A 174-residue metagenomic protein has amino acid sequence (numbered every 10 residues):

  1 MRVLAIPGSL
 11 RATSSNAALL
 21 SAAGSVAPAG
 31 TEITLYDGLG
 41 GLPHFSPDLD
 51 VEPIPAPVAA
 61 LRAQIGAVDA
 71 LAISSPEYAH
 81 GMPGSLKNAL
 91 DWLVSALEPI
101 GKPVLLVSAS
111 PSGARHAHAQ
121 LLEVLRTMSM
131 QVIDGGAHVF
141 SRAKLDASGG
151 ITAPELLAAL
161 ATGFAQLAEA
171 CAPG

Functional and structural regions predicted by a protein language model:
M1-T31: N-terminal beta1-alpha1 ligand-phosphate binding loop
V3, N16-L20, L42, V58 (+5 more regions): A general structural signal for well-ordered alpha-helical segments in protein cores
I6-G8, Y36, V107: Short hydrophobic segments within beta-strands
L10-R11, G40, L97, P111: Short, glycine/serine-rich, charged loops/turns that create anion-binding and catalytic segments at active sites
T31-G40, H44, V132-F140: Short beta-strand elements in bilobed, periplasmic/extracellular small-molecule ligand-binding domains
G38-P55, L145-S148: N-terminal beta-loop-helix "entrance" segment that forms/cooperates in small-molecule cofactor or anionic ligand
P53-Q131: Helix-loop-strand module that forms the ligand-binding subsite of alpha/beta enzymes
Q131-G174: Glycine-rich phosphate/pyrophosphate-binding loop and the adjoining helix
